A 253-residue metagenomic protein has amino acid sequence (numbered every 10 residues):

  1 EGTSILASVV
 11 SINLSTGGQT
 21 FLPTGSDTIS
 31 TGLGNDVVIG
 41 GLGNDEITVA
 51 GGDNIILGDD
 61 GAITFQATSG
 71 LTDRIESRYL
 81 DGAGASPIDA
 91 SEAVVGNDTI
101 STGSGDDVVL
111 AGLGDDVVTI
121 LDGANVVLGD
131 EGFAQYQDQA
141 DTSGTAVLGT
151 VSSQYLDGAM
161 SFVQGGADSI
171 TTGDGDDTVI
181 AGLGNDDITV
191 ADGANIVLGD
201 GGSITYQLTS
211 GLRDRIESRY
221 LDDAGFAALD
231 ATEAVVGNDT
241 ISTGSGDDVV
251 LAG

Functional and structural regions predicted by a protein language model:
E1-T28, G32-L33, A50-T99, L121-S169 (+1 more regions): Acidic/polar low-complexity surface segments
T24-S26, N35, N44, V95-N97 (+7 more regions): Surface-exposed or flexible loop/turn and strand-edge residues in extracellular/cell-surface modules
G34, G40-G43, G58-G61, G105 (+6 more regions): Periodic glycine anchor positions in long extracellular repeat architectures
T102, T172, T243-G246, V250-A252: Extracellular repeat-rich scaffold modules on cell surfaces
